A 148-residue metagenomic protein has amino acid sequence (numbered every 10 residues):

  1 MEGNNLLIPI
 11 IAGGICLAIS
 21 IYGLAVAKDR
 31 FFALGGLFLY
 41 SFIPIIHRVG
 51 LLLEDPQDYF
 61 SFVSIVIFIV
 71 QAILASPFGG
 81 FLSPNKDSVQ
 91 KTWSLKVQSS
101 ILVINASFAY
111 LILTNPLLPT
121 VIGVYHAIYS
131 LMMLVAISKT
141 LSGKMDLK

Functional and structural regions predicted by a protein language model:
M1-C16: Hydrophobic transmembrane alpha-helical segments in integral membrane proteins
A12-C16, A33-P44, I101-N105: Alpha-helical transmembrane segments
A18-A27, H47-E54, F108-N115: Hydrophobic alpha-helical transmembrane segments
A18-K28, F78-K86, K144: C-terminal ends of transmembrane helices
A27-F38, Q90-S99: Membrane-interfacial loop-to-transmembrane alpha-helix junctions, especially the N-terminal start
G35-V63: Membrane-helix boundary elements
L52-K86: Alpha-helical transmembrane-segment detector that highlights a single hydrophobic TM helix and its immediate
V66-A72, S94-D146: Alpha-helical membrane-associated segments of multi-pass integral membrane proteins
